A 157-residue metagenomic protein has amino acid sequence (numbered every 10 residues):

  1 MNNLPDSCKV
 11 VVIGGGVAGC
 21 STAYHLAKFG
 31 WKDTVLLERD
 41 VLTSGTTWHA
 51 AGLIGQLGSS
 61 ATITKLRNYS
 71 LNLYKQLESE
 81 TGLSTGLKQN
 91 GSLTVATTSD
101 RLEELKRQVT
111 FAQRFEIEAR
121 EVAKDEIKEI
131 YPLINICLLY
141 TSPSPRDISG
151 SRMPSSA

Functional and structural regions predicted by a protein language model:
P5-G16: Beta1/beta-strand and adjacent pyrophosphate-binding region of the FAD-binding site in flavoprotein oxidoreductases
G19: N-terminal Rossmann-fold NAD(P) dinucleotide-binding loop
L26: Aromatic pocket-lining residues of Rossmann-like dinucleotide-binding sites
F29-T46: Glycine-rich FAD pyrophosphate-binding loop
G52-L133: Dinucleotide-binding Rossmann-like beta1-alpha1 core, especially the glycine-rich loop that anchors the ADP
Y140-A157: Single conserved hydrophobic/aromatic residue that forms the stacking wall/gate of nucleotide- or nucleobase-binding
